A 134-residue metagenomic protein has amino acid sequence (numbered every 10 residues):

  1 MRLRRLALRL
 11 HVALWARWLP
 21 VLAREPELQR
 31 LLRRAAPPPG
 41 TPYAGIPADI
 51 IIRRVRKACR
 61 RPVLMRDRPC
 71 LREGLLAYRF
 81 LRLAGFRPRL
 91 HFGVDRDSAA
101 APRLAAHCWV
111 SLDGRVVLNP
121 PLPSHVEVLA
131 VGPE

Functional and structural regions predicted by a protein language model:
M1-G40, I52-R66, R82-L83, F92 (+1 more regions): N-terminal accessory/pre-domain segments preceding catalytic cores
L10-A13, E73, L104: Alpha-helical structural elements
A44-P47: Short, contiguous, helix-prone interaction/anchoring segments in small proteins
P62-V63, D67-R72, L76: Active-site neighborhoods of divalent-metal-dependent phosphate/nucleic-acid chemistry enzymes
L76-E134: Hydrophobic/aromatic-rich core segments of domains that either
